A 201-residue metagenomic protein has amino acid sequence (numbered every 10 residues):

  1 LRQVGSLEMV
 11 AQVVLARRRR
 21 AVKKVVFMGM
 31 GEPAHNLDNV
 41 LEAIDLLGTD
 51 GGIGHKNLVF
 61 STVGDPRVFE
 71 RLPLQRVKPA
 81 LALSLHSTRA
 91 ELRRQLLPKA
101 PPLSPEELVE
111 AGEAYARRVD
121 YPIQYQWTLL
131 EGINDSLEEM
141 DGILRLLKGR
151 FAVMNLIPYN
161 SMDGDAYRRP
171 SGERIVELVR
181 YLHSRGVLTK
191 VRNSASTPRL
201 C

Functional and structural regions predicted by a protein language model:
L1-L7: Canonical Radical SAM [4Fe-4S] cluster-binding loop centered on the CxxxCxxC motif and its immediate flanking residues
E8-A11, L15-R185, T189: Conserved AdoMet/S-adenosylmethionine-binding subsite of the radical SAM
S184-G186, S194-C201: Radical SAM enzyme core and accessory elements
